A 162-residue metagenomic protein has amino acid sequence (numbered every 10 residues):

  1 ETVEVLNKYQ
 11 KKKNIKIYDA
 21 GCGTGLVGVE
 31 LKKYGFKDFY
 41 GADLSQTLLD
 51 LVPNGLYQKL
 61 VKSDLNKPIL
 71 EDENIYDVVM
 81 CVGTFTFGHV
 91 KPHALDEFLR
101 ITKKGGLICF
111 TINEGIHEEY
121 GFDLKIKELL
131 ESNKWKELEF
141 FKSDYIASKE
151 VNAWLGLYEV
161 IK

Functional and structural regions predicted by a protein language model:
E1-I15: Conserved alpha-helix/loop element of class I SAM-dependent methyltransferases that forms part of the SAM/SAH-binding
Y18-I69: Class I SAM-dependent methyltransferase SAM/SAH-binding core
I69-V79: A short acidic, Gly/Pro-enriched loop at the edge of an enzyme's catalytic core that lines a small-molecule cofactor
M80-F85, T111: Residues lining the SAM
P92-K104: A short glycine-rich, Lys/Arg-flanked "PGG" loop and its adjoining helix->strand segment in the class I
G105-N113: Conserved beta-strand signature within the Rossmann-like core of class I S-adenosyl-L-methionine
Y120-F141: Conserved Class I S-adenosyl-L-methionine
I146-K162: Core SAM-dependent methyltransferase catalytic element
